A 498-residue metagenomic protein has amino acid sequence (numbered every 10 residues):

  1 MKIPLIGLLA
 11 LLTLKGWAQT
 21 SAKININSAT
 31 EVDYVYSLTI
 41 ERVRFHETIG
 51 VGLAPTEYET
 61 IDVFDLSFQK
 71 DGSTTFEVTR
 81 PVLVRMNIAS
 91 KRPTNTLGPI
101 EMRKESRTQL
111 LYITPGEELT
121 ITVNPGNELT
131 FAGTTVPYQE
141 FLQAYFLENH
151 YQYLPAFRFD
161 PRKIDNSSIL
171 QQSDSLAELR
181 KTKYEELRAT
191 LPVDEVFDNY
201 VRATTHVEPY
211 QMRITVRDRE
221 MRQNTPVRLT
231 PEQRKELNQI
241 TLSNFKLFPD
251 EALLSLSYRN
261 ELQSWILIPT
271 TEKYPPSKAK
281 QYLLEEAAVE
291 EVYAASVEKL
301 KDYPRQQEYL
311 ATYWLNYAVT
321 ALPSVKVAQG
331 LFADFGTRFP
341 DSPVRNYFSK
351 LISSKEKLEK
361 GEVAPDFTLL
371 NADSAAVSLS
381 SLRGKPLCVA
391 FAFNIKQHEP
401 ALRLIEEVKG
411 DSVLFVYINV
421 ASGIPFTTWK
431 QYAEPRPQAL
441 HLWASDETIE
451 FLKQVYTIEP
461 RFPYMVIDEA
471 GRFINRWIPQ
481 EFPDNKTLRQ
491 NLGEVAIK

Functional and structural regions predicted by a protein language model:
M1-I24, K498: Bacterial Sec-dependent N-terminal signal peptides
Q19-L191: A non-transmembrane, solvent-exposed segment enriched in polar/low-complexity residues
P125-D373: Oxidative protein folding and maturation machinery
T368-L387: A short beta-strand-turn-helix
C388-V389, Y464: Hydrophobic beta-strand anchors of alpha/beta hydrolase catalytic cores
V389-K396: Aromatic-flanked redox-active Cys/Sec active sites in thiol-based oxidoreductases, especially the WC-centered
Q397-P435, E447-K453: Structural microenvironment flanking redox-active thiols in thiol-disulfide oxidoreductases
E447-G493: Thiol/disulfide oxidoreductase modules built on the thioredoxin-like
